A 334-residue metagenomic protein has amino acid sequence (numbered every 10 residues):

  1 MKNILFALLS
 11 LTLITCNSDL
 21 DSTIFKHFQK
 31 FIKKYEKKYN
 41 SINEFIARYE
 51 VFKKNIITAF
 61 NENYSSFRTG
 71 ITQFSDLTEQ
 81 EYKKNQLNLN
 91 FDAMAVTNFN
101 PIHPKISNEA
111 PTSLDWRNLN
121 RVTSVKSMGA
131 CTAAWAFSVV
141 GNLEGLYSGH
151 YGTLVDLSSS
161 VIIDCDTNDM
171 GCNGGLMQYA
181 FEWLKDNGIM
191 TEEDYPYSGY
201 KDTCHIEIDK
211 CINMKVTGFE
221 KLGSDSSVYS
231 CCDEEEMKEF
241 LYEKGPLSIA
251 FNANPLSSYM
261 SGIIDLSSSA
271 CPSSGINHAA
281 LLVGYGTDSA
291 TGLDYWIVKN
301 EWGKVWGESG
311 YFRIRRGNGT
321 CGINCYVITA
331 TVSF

Functional and structural regions predicted by a protein language model:
I4-L8, L13-F334: Catalytic-core signature of thiol
